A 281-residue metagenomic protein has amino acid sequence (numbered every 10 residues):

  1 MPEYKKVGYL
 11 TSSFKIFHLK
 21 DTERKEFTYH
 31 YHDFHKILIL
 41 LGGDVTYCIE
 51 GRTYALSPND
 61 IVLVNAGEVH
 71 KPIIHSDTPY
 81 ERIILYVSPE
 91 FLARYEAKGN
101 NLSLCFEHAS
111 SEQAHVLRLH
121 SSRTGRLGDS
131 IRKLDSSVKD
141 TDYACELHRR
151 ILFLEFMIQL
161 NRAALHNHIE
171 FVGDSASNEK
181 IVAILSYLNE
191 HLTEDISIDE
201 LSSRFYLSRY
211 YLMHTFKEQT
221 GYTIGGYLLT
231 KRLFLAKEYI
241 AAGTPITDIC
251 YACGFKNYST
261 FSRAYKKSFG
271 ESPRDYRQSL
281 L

Functional and structural regions predicted by a protein language model:
M1-K20, I73-K139, R162-N167: A hydrophobic/aromatic-rich effector-binding and dimerization subdomain of bacterial HTH-type transcriptional regulators
I16-H32, V69: Conserved short histidine dyad/triad with adjacent acidic residue
T22-R24, P58-N59, G67-V69, S88-E90: Tight coil/turn sites that cap or link beta-strands
H30-Y47, L63: Short, conserved beta-strand element in jelly-roll/cupin
T46-C48, V64, H70-D77: Short beta-strand His + acidic residue motifs that chelate non-heme Fe in jelly-roll/DSBH and cupin folds
G51-N65: Short acidic-glycine-tyrosine-enriched beta hairpin
S111-R123, V138-E190, E194, I198-F205 (+1 more regions): Short, Lys/Arg-enriched, Trp-marked, Pro/Gly-tolerant hinge/linker segments that flank
Q159-R162, Y187-K231, T244, D248-S279: Basic/polar phosphate-binding segments, predominantly the helix-turn-helix DNA-binding elements of transcriptional
